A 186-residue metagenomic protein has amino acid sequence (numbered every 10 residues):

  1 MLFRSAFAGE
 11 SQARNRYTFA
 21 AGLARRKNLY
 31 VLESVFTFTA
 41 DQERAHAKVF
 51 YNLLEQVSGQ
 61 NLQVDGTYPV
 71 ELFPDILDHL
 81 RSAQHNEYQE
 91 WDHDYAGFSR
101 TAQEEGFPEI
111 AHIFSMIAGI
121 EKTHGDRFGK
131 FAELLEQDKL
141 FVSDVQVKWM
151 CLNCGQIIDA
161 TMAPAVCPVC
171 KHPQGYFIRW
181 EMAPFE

Functional and structural regions predicted by a protein language model:
M1-E186: Non-heme di-metal
